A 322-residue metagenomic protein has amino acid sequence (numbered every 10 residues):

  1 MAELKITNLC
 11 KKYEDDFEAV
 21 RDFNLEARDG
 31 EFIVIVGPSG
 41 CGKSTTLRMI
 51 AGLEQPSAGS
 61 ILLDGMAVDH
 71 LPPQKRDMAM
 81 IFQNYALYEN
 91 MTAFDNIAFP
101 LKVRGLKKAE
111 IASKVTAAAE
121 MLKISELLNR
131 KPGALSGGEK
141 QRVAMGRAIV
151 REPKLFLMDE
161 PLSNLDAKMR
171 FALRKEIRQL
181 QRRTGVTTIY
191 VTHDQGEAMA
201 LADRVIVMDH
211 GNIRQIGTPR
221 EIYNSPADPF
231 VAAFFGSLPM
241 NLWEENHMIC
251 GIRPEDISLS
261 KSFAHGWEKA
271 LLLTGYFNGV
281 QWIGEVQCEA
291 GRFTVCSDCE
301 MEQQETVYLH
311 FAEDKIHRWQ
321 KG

Functional and structural regions predicted by a protein language model:
K5, E26, L62, Y308-H310: ABC ATPase nucleotide-binding domain
D16-E18: Short coil-to-beta microelement around the adenine-binding A-loop and adjacent beta1/P-loop entry of ABC ATPase
V36-P38: The feature captures the beta-strand-to-loop junction immediately N-terminal to the Walker
A51: Helix-to-loop junction immediately C-terminal to a conserved catalytic motif
G59-A67: Conserved ABC transporter NBD signature motif
P73-A227: ABC ATPase nucleotide-binding domains
I249-G322: Non-catalytic connector elements of ABC transporters
